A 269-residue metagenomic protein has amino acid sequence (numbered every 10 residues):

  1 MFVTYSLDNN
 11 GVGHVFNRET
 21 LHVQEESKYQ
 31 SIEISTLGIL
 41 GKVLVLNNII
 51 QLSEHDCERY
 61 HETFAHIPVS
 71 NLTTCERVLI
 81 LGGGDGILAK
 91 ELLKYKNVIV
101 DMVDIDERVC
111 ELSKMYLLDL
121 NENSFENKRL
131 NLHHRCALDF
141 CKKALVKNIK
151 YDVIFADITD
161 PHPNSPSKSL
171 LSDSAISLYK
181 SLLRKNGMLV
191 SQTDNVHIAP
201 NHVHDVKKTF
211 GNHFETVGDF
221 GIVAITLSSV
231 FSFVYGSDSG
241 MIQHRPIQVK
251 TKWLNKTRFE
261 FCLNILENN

Functional and structural regions predicted by a protein language model:
M1-T36, K208, L227-N269: SAM/dcSAM-binding transferase cores
F2-Y5, S27, L52-S191, H197-K207 (+2 more regions): The AdoMet/dcAdoMet-binding core of the Class I SAM-like
N17-T20, Q30, L138, G218-I222: Glycine-rich, charged/polar anion/phosphate-binding loops that engage phosphate groups from diverse ligands
G38-K42: A short, compositionally biased
V45-L46: A general beta-strand register signal
G83, T159, I222-I225, S239: Flexible loop residues that form catalytic and substrate-binding hotspots at small-molecule/glycan-binding clefts
Q192, F214-I225: Conserved S-adenosyl-L-methionine
